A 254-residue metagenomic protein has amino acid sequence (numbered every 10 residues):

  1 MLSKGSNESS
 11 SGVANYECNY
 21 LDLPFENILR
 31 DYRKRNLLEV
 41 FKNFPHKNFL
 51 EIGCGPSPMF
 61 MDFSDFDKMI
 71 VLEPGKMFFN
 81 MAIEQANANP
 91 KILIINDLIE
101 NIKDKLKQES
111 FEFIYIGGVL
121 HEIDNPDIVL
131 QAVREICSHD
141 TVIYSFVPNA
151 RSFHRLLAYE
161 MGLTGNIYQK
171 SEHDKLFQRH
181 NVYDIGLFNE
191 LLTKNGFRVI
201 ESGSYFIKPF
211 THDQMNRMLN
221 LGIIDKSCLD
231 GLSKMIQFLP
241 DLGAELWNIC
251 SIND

Functional and structural regions predicted by a protein language model:
M1-N43: Conserved class I S-adenosyl-L-methionine
G5, G162, G186, E190 (+1 more regions): A C-terminal cap/extension of S-adenosyl-L-methionine-dependent methyltransferases that defines the acceptor-substrate
P45-G55: Conserved class I S-adenosyl-L-methionine
G55-I102: Class I SAM-dependent methyltransferase SAM/SAH-binding core
Y115: A conserved beta-strand element that flanks and buttresses the S-adenosyl-L-methionine
D127-V142: A short glycine-rich, Lys/Arg-flanked "PGG" loop and its adjoining helix->strand segment in the class I
Y144-I167: Conserved class I S-adenosyl-L-methionine
I167, S171-L187: Acceptor-substrate binding/catalytic loop of class I
